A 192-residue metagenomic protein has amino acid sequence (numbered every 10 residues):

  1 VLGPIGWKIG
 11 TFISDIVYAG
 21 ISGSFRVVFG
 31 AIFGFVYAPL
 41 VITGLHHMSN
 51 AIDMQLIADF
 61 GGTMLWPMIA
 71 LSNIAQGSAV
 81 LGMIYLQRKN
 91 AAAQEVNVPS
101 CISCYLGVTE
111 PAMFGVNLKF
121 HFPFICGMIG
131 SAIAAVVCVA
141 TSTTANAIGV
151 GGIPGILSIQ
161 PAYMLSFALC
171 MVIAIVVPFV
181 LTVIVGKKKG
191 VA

Functional and structural regions predicted by a protein language model:
V1, F35-P39, V80-I84, A112 (+3 more regions): Alpha-helical transmembrane segments of multipass membrane proteins
V1-V41: Core mid-bundle transmembrane helix pairs that form the ion/substrate translocation pathway in diverse multi-pass
L2-I13, L45-N50, Y85-L86, E110 (+3 more regions): Transmembrane helix-loop junctions in multi-pass membrane proteins
W7-I21, I52-Q55, A147-I159: Membrane-interface helix termini and inter-helical loops of multi-pass transporters
V17-I32, G61-M68, R88, F122 (+1 more regions): Membrane-interfacial loop-to-helix junctions in multi-pass transporters
G23, V27, P99, P111-A192: Transmembrane alpha-helical segments and their short flanking loops that form helix-hairpins/helix-helix interfaces
G34-H46, F60, S103-L106, C138: Transmembrane alpha-helix interface/packing and boundary motifs in multi-pass membrane proteins, characterized by
N50-M128: Helix-loop-helix junctions within the multi-pass membrane cores of secondary transporters/permeases
